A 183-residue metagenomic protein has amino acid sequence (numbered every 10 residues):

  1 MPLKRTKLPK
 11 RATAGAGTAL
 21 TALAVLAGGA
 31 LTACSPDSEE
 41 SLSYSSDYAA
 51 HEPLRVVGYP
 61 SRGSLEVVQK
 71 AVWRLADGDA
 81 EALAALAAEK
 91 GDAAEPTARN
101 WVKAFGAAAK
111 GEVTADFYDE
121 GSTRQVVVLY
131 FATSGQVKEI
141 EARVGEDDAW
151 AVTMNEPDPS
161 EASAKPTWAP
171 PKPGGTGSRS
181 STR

Functional and structural regions predicted by a protein language model:
P2-Y59, S163, T167-T176: Juxtamembrane and targeting peptides
K4-K10, K70, K90, K103 (+4 more regions): Context-gated lysine
L8-K10, A14-L23, G29, V67 (+4 more regions): Generic signature of intrinsically disordered, low-complexity, basic-rich segments and short cationic peptides
A27, S35-S41, E66, A93-A94 (+3 more regions): Intrinsically disordered, low-complexity regions enriched in Ser/Pro/Gly/Gln/His and often acidic
S46-Y59, L65-W73, E81-R124: Short solvent-exposed beta->alpha transition segments
A108-R183: Exposed beta-sheet edge and beta->alpha loop/turn motif
